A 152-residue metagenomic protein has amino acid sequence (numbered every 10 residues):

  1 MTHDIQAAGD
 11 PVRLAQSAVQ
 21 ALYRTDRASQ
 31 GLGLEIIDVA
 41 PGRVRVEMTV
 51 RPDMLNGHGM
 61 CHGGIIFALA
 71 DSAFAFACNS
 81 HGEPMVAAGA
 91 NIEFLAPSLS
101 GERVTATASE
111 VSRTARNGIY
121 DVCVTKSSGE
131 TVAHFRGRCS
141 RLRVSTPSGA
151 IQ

Functional and structural regions predicted by a protein language model:
M1-Q152: Terminal targeting signals and extreme-terminal segments of soluble enzymes
